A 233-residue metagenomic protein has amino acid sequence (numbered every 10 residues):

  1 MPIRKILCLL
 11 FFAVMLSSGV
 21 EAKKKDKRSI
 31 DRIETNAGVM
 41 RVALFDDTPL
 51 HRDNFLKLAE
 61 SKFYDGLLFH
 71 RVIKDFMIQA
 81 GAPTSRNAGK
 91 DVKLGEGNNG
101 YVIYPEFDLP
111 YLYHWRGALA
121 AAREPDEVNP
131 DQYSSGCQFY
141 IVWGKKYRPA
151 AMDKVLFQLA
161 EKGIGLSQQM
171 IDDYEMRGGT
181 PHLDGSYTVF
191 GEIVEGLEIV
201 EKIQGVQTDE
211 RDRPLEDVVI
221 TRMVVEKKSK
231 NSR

Functional and structural regions predicted by a protein language model:
M1-L7: Bacterial N-terminal signal peptides that target proteins for export
C8-S17: Bacterial N-terminal signal peptides
G19-R233: Cyclophilin-like peptidyl-prolyl cis-trans isomerases
